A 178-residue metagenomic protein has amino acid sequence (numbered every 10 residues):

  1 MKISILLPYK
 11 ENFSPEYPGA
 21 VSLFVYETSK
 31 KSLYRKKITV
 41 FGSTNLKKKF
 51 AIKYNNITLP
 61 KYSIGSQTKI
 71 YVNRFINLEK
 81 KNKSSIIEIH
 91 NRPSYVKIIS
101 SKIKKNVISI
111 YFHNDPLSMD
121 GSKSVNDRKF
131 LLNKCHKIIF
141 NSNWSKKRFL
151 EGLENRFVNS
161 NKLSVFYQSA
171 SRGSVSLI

Functional and structural regions predicted by a protein language model:
P8, V21-F24, F41-S43, I89-N91 (+2 more regions): Replace "coordinates the UDP/GDP/TDP-sugar" with "coordinates nucleotide-activated sugar donors
Y9-P15, F24-Q67: N-terminal strand-loop element at the rim of the active site of nucleotide-sugar-dependent glycosyltransferases
E27, I76-N77, P116, G121-I138: Membrane-proximal helix-turn-helix segments that form the acceptor-binding/catalytic region of lipid-linked
L46, P93-Y95, W144-K146: Alpha-helix capping/helix-boundary segments
Y62-I86, V96: An amphipathic, basic-hydrophobic alpha-helix
I89-Y95, F112: Short His-centered aromatic/hydrophobic patch
D120-S122, L150, S164-I178: Acidic anion/phosphate-binding donor-loop and adjacent secondary structure in glycosyltransferase catalytic cores
C135-K162, A170-R172: A short, active-site helix/loop in glycosyltransferases that binds the activated sugar's phosphate group
